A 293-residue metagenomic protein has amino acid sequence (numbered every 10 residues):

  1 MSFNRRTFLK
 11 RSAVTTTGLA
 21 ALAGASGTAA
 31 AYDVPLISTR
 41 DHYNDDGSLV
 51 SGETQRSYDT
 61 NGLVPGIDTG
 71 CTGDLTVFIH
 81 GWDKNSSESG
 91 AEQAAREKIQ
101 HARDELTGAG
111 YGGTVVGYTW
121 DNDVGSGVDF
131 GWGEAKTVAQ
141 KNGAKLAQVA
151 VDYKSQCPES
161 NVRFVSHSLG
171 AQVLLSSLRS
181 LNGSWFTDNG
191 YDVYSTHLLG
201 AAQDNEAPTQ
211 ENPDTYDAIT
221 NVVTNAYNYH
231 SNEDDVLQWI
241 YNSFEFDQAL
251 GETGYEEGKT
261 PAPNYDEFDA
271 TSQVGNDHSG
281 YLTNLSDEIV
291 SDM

Functional and structural regions predicted by a protein language model:
M1-T16: N-terminal secretory signal peptides and thylakoid transit peptides that target proteins across membranes
A21-D33: Sec-dependent signal peptide cleavage junction
Y32-G70, G81-P158, S180-S195, A201-M293: Lipolytic serine-hydrolase domain surface
G73-D74: Alpha/beta-hydrolase fold active-site loops
V77-D83, H167: The conserved beta1-alpha1 loop
C157-H167: Alpha/beta-hydrolase fold nucleophile elbow
S166-G170, L174: Gly/Ala-rich beta-loop-alpha elbow adjacent to hydrolase catalytic centers
L175-R179: Short, hydrophobic alpha-helix immediately C-terminal to the catalytic nucleophile
